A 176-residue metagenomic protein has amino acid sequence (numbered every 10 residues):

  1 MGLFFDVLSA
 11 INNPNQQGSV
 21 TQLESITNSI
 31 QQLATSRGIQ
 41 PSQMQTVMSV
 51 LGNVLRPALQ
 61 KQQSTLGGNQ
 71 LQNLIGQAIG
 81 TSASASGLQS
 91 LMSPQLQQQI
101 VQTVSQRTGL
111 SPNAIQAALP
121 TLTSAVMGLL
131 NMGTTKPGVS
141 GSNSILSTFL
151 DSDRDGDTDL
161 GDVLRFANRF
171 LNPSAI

Functional and structural regions predicted by a protein language model:
M1-I176: A structural "flexibility-hinge" signal
